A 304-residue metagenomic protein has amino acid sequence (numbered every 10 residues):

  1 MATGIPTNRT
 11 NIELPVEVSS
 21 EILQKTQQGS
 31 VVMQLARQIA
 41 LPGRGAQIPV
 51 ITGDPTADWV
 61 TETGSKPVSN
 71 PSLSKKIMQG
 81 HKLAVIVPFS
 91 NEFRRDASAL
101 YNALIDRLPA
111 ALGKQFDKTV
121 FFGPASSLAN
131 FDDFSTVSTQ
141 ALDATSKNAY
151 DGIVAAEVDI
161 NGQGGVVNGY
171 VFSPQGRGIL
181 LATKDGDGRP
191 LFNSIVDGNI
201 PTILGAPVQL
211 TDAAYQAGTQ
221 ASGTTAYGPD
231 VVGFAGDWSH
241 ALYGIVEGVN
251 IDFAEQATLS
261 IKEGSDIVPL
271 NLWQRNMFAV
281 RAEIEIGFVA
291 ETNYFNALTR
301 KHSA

Functional and structural regions predicted by a protein language model:
A2-A84, A110, I153-V154, Y294-F295: Assembly/oligomerization interface modules of large self-assembling protein complexes
P42, Q140-N271, N276-F278, I284: Extended oligomerization regions of viral-like shell subunits
T56-W59, D96-S98, I179-A182, G218 (+1 more regions): Short helix/loop capping segments that flank catalytic or ligand/cofactor-binding pockets
E62-K66, N102-I105, G186-D187, G223-Y227 (+1 more regions): Short intrinsically disordered coil segments
S74-I77, A84-G165, G186, S303: Alpha-helical scaffold segments that mediate packing/assembly in large oligomeric complexes
P269-A304: Hydrophobic, glycine-enriched assembly/anchoring segments
